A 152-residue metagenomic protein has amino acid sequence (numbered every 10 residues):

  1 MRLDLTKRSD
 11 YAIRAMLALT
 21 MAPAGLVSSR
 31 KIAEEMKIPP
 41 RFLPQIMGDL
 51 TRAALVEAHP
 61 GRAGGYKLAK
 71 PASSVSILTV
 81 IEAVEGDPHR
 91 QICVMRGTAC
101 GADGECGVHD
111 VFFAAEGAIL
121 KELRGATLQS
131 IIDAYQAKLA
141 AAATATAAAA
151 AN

Functional and structural regions predicted by a protein language model:
K7-P39, E57: N-terminal helix-turn-helix DNA-binding core of bacterial DNA-binding proteins
M16, M47-G48: Short, hydrophobic-biased segments on the C-terminal half of alpha helices that form "recognition helices"
E34, T51-R52: Alpha-helical residues within the helix-turn-helix
R52-L55, A83: Residue cluster at the C-terminal edge of the helix-turn-helix DNA-binding motif
A54-A69: Beta-hairpin "wing" of winged helix-turn-helix
C93-N152: C-terminal regulatory/oligomerization modules of transcriptional regulators
